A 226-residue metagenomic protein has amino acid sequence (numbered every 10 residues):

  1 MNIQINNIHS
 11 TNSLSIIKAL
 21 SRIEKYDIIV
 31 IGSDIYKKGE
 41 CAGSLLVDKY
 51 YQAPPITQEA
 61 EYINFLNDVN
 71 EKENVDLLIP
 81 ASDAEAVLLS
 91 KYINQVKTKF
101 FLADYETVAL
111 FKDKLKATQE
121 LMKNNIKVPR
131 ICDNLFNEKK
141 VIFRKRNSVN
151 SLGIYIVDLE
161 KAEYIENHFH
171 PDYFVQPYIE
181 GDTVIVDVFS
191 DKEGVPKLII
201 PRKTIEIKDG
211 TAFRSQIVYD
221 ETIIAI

Functional and structural regions predicted by a protein language model:
M1-F101: ATP-binding N-terminal substructure of ATP-dependent carboxylate-amine bond-forming enzymes
A19-R22, S190-E193, T204: Short, solvent-exposed amphipathic alpha-helical segments in soluble enzyme and RNA/protein-processing domains
C41-A42, A60-N64, A109-L115, D209-T211: Short, charged, surface-exposed secondary-structure boundary motifs
N64-N74, K91-N94, Q119-K123, E160-N167 (+1 more regions): Replace "anionic and nucleotidyl ligands
K97, Y105-T183, S190-V195, E221: Active-site nucleotide/adenylate-binding loops and adjacent lid/helix of ATP-dependent enzymes
G181, I205-E206: A glycine-centered beta->alpha junction motif in the catalytic cores of kinase/phosphotransferase enzymes
V195-R202, K208: Catalytic core of tubulin tyrosine ligase-like
K208-I226: A long amphipathic alpha-helix within ATP-dependent nucleotide-binding catalytic cores
